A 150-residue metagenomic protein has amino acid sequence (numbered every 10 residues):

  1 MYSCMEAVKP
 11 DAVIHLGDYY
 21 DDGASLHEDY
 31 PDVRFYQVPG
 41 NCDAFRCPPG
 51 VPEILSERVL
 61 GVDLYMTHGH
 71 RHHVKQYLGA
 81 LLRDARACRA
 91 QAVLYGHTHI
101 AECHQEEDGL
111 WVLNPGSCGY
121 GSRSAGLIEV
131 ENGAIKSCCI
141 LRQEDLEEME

Functional and structural regions predicted by a protein language model:
M1-S3, L60, R83-R89, E106-E107 (+1 more regions): Binuclear metal-dependent phosphoesterase catalytic core
M1-V59: Core catalytic region of metal-dependent phosphoesterases/phosphodiesterases, especially metallo-beta-lactamase-like
A12-D18, Y36-N41, Y65-H68, A92-H97 (+1 more regions): Active-site neighborhood of phospho(di)ester-bond hydrolases with catalytic His/Asp-centered motifs
Y20-A24, C42-C47, H72-Y77, V93-E106 (+1 more regions): Active-site environment of divalent metal-dependent phosphoester hydrolases
Y36, R58, T67, C139-L141: General small-molecule cofactor/ligand-binding pocket signal
R46, G50-C88: Active-site-proximal segments of metal-dependent phosphoesterases and phosphodiesterases across multiple
I54-L55, A101, G126: Residue-level detector of beta-strand structural context in well-folded domains
